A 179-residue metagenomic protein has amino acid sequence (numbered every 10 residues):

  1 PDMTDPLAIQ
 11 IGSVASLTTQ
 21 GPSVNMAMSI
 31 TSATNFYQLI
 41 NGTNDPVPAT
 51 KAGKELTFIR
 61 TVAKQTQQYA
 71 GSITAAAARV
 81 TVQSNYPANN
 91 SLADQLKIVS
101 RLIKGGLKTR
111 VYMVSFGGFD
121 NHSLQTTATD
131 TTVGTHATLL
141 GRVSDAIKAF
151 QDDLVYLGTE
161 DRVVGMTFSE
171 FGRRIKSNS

Functional and structural regions predicted by a protein language model:
P1-D145, A149-L157, K176: Feature for exported/extracytoplasmic and membrane-associated proteins, marking the mature portion
G158-R162: Flexible, glycine/charged-enriched surface loops at secondary-structure junctions
V163-G172: Acidic/histidine-rich, metal-coordinating catalytic segments
G172-S179: Histidine-centered active-site microenvironments of extracellular/periplasmic hydrolases and transferases
